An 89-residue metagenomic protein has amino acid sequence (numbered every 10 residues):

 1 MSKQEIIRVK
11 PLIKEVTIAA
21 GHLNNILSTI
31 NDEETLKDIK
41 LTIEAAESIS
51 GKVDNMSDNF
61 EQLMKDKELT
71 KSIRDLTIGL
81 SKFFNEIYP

Functional and structural regions predicted by a protein language model:
M1-P89: Compositionally biased, intrinsically disordered terminal targeting/sorting segments of membrane/secreted proteins
